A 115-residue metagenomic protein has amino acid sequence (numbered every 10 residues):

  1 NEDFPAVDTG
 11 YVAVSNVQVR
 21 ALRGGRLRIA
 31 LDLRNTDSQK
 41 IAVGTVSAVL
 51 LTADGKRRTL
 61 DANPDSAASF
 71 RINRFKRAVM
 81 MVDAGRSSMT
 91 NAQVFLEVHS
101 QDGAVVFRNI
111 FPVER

Functional and structural regions predicted by a protein language model:
E2-R115: Membrane-proximal structural modules of membrane-associated proteins and complexes
